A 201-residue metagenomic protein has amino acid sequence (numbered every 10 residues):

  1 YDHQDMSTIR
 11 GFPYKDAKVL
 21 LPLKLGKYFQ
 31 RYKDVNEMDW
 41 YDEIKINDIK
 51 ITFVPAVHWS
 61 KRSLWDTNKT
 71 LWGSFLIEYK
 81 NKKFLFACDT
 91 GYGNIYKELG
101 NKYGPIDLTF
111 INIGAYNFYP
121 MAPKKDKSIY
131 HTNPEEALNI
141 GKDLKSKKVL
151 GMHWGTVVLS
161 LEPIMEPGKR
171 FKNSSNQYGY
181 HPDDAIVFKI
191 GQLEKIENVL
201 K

Functional and structural regions predicted by a protein language model:
Y1-E43, P55, S60: Active-site HxH/HxHxD metal-binding segment of metal-dependent hydrolases
D2-H3, H58-S60, F86, H131 (+1 more regions): Histidine-centered active-site/metal-ligand motif
S7, M38-G104, I190-K201: Core dinuclear metal-dependent hydrolase active-site scaffold
S7-T8, K18, K24-K27, G91-K189: Cap/insert and terminal regions of metallo-dependent hydrolase folds
Y14, Q30-Y32, I46-D48, L144 (+1 more regions): Short, well-ordered coil/turn elements that cap or connect secondary structure elements
F29, K45, K61, F118 (+2 more regions): Generic structural signal for helix capping and beta-alpha/helix-loop junctions
Y32-K33, D48-K50, L161-I164, N198-V199: Short secondary-structure transition/capping segments
